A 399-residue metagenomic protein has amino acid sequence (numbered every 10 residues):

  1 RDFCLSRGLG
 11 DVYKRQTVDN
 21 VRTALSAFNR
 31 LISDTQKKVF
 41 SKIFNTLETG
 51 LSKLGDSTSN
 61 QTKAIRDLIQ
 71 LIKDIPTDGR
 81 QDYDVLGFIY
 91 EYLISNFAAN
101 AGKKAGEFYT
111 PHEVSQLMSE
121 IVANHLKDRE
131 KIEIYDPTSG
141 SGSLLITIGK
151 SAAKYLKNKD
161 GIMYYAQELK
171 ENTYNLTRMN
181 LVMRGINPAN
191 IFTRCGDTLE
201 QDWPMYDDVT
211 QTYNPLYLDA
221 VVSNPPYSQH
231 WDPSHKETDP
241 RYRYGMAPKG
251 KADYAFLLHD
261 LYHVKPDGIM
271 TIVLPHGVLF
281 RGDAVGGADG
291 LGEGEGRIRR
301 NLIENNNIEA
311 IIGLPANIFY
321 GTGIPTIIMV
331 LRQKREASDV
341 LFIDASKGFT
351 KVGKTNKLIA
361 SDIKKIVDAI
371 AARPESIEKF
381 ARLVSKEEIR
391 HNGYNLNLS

Functional and structural regions predicted by a protein language model:
R1, S6-R7, D11-L126, A189-T198 (+5 more regions): Non-catalytic, mostly N-terminal accessory regions of nucleic-acid modification and defense proteins
F3, D160, P325: Exposed loop/turn and edge beta-strand positions of beta-sandwich/beta-sheet ligand-binding modules
R80-D82, N175, V352: Short helix/loop capping segments that flank catalytic or ligand/cofactor-binding pockets
N100, K159-D160, Y242-R243: A short, mixed-charge helix-start or loop-turn motif at secondary-structure junctions
K104-S223, S228-H230, A255, L274-G277 (+2 more regions): Conserved S-adenosyl-L-methionine
E200-Q201, D207, T212-L398: A conserved structural/catalytic subdomain of Rossmann-like adenosyl-cofactor enzymes
